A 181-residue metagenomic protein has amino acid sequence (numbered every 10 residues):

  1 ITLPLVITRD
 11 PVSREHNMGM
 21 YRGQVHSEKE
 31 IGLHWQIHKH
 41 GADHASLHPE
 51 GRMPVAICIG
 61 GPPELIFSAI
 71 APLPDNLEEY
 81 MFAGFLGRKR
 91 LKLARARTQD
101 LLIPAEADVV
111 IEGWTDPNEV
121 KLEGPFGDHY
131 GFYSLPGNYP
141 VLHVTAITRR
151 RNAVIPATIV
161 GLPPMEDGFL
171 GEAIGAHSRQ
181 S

Functional and structural regions predicted by a protein language model:
I1, P63-S181: Charged, compositionally biased interaction regions
I1-C58: Internal mixed beta-strand/loop scaffold within catalytic domains of large alpha/beta enzymes
